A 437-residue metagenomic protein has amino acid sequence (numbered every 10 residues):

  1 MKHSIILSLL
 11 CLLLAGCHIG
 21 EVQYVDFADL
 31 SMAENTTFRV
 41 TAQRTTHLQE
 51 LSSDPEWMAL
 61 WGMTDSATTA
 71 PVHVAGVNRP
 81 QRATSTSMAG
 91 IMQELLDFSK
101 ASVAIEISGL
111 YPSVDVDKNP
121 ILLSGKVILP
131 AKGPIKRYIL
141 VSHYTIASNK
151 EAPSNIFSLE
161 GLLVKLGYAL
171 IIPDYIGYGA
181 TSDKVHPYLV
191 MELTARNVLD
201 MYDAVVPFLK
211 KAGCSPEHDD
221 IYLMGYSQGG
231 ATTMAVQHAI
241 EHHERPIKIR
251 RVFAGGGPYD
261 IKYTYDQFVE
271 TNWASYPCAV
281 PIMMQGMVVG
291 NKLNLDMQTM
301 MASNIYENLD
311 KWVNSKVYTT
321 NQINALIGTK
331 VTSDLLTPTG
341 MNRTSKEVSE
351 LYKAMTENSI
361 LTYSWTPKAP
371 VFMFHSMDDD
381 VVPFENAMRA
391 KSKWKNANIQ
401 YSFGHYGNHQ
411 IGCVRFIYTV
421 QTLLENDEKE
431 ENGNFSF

Functional and structural regions predicted by a protein language model:
L14-G16: C-terminal motif of bacterial Sec signal peptides marking the signal peptidase cleavage site
I19-S124, L129-G133: Catalytic-loop region of hydrolases
D117-S124, I128-L163: Short, surface-exposed "cap/lid" segments of acyl-processing enzymes
Y188-K211: Alpha/beta-hydrolase active-site loop
D203-S275: Primarily recognizes the serine-hydrolase "nucleophile elbow" in alpha/beta-hydrolase and SGNH/GDSL folds
G255-S364: Accessory cap/linker subdomain of secreted extracellular hydrolases
E347, Y352-A354, N358, D378-V381 (+1 more regions): C-terminal catalytic histidine-bearing segment of alpha/beta-hydrolase fold enzymes
P367, F372-D379: Short beta-strand/loop motif that positions the catalytic acidic residue of the alpha/beta-hydrolase fold
